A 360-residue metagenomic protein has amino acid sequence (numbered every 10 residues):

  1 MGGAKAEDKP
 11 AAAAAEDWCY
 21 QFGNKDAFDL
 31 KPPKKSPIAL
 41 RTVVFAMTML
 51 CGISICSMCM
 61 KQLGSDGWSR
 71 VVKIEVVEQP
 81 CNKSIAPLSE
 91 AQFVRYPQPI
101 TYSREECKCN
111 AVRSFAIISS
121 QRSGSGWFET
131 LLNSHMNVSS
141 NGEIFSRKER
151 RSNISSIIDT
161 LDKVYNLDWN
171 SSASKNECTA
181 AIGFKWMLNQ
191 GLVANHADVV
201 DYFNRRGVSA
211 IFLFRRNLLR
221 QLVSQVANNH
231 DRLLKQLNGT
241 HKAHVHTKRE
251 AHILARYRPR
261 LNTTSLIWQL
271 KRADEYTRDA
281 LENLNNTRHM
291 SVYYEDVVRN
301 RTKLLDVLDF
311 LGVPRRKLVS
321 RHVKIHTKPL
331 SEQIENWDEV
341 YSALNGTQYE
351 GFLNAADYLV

Functional and structural regions predicted by a protein language model:
G2-E177: PAPS-dependent sulfotransferase catalytic core
G3, H241-L266, L311-V360: PAPS-dependent sulfotransferase catalytic core
S114-A116, A180-I182, S209, H289-M290: Residue-level preference for the first positions of well-ordered beta-strands
S119-R122, V138, K185-L188, D296-V298: Short, flexible loop/turn elements at secondary-structure junctions
E129-T130, K148, Q190, L222 (+2 more regions): Hydrophobic positions within alpha-helical membrane elements
E143-R147, R215-R216, V319: A short, structured active-site edge motif that brings together acidic residues
A173-A180, F184, Q190: Active-site- or DNA-interface-adjacent structural scaffold in DNA-acting proteins
M187-K317: PAPS-dependent sulfotransferase catalytic domain
